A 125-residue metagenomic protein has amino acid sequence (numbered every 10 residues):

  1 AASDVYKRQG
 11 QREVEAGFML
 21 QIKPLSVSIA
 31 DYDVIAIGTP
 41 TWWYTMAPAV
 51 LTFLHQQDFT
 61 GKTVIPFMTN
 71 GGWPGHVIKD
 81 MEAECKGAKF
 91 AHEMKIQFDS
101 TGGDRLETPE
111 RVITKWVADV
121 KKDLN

Functional and structural regions predicted by a protein language model:
A2-Y6: Short, small-residue-biased leader/transition segments that mark boundaries at the very start of proteins
K7-N125: FMN-binding flavodoxin-like domain, especially the glycine-rich phosphate-binding loop
